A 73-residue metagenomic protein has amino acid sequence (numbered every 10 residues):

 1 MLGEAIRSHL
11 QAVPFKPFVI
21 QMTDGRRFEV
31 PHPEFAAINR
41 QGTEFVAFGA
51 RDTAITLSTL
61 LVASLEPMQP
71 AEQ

Functional and structural regions predicted by a protein language model:
M1-Q73: Motif-centric detector for short Cys/His coordination patterns
